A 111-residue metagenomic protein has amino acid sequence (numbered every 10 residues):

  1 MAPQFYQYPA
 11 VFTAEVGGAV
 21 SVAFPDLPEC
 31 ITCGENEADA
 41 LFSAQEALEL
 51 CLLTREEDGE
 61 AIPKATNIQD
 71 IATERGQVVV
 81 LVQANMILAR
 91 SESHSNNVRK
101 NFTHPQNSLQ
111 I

Functional and structural regions predicted by a protein language model:
M1-A19, A23: N-terminal segment of the canonical double-stranded RNA-binding domain
M1-Q7, E46-Q110: Short, charged, surface-exposed hinge/linker loops at domain edges that act as mobile lids or interdomain connectors
T13, A23-P25, P63, Q83: Residue-level detector of conserved, well-ordered beta-strand and adjacent loop positions that form binding/recognition
A19-S21, I31, S91, I111: Intrinsically disordered, low-complexity acidic/polar segments
P25-P28, P105: Short, proline-centered helix/strand-breaking motifs
P28-A38, N101: A short, exposed loop/beta-hairpin motif centered on an aromatic-Gly-Thr core
E35, L41-E49: A short mixed-secondary-structure module that forms the rim of ligand-binding clefts
